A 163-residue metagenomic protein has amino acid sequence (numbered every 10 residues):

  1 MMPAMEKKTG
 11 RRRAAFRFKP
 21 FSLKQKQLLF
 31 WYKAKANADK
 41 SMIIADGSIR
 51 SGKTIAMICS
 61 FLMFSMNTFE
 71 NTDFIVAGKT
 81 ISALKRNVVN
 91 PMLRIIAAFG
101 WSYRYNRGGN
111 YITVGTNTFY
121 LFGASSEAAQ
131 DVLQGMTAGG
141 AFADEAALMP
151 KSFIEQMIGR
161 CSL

Functional and structural regions predicted by a protein language model:
M1-L163: Phosphate/NTP-binding elements of NTP-utilizing enzymes
